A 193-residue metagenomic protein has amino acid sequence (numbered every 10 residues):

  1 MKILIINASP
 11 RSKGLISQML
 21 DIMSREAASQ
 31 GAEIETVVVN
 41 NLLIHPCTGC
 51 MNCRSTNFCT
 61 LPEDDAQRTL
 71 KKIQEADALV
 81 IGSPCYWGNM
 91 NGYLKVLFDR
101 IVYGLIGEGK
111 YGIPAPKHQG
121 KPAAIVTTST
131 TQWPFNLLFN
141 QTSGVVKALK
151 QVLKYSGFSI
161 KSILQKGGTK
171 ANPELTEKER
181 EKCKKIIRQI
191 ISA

Functional and structural regions predicted by a protein language model:
M1, A8, S143-A193: Glycine-rich phosphate/pyrophosphate-binding loop and the adjoining helix
M1-A32, Q132: N-terminal beta1-alpha1 ligand-phosphate binding loop
I6, V37, V126-T128: Short hydrophobic segments within beta-strands
L15-A27, Q141-S156: Short, solvent-exposed amphipathic alpha-helices that sit in or adjacent to ligand/effector-binding or catalytic
Q30-E35, F158-I160: A generic structural motif
E33-L43, G167: A short beta-strand-loop structural module common to alpha/beta enzyme folds
L43-T69: Cysteine-cluster motifs in flexible loop/terminal segments that predominantly coordinate metals
L61-L149: Helix-loop-strand module that forms the ligand-binding subsite of alpha/beta enzymes
